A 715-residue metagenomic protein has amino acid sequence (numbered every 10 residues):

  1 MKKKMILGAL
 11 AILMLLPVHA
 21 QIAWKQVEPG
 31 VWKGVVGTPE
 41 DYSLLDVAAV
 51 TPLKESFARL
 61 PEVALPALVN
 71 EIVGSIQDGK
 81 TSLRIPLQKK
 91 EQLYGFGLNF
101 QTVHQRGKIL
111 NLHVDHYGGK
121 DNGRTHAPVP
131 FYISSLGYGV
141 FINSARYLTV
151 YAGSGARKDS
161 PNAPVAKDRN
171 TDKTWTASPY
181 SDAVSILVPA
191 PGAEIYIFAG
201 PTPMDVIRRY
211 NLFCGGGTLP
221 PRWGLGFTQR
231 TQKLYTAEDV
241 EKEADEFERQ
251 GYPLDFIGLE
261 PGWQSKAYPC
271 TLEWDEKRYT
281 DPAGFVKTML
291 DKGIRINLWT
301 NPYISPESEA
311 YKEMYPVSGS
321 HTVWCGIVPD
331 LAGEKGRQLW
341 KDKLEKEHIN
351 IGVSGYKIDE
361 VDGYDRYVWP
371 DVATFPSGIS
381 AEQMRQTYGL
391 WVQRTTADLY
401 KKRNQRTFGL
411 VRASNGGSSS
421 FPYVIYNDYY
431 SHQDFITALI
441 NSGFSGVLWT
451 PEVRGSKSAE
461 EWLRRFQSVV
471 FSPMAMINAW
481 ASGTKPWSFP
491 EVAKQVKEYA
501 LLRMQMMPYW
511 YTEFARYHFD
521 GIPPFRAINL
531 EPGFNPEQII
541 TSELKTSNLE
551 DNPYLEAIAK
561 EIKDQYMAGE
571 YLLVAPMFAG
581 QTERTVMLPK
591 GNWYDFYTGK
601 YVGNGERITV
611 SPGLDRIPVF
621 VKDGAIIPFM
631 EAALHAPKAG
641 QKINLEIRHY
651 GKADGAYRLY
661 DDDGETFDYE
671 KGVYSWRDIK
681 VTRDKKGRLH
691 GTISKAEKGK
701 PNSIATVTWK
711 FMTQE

Functional and structural regions predicted by a protein language model:
M1-K4: Positively charged n-region of N-terminal signal peptides that target proteins for export
I6-G8, Q264: Short amphipathic alpha-helical "recognition" segments used for binding
G8-P17: Bacterial N-terminal signal peptides
Q21-R616, R658-T666: Catalytic-domain carbohydrate-binding cleft regions of carbohydrate-active enzymes
V621-E715: Accessory, solvent-exposed terminal regions and/or long lumenal/extracellular loops of proteins
